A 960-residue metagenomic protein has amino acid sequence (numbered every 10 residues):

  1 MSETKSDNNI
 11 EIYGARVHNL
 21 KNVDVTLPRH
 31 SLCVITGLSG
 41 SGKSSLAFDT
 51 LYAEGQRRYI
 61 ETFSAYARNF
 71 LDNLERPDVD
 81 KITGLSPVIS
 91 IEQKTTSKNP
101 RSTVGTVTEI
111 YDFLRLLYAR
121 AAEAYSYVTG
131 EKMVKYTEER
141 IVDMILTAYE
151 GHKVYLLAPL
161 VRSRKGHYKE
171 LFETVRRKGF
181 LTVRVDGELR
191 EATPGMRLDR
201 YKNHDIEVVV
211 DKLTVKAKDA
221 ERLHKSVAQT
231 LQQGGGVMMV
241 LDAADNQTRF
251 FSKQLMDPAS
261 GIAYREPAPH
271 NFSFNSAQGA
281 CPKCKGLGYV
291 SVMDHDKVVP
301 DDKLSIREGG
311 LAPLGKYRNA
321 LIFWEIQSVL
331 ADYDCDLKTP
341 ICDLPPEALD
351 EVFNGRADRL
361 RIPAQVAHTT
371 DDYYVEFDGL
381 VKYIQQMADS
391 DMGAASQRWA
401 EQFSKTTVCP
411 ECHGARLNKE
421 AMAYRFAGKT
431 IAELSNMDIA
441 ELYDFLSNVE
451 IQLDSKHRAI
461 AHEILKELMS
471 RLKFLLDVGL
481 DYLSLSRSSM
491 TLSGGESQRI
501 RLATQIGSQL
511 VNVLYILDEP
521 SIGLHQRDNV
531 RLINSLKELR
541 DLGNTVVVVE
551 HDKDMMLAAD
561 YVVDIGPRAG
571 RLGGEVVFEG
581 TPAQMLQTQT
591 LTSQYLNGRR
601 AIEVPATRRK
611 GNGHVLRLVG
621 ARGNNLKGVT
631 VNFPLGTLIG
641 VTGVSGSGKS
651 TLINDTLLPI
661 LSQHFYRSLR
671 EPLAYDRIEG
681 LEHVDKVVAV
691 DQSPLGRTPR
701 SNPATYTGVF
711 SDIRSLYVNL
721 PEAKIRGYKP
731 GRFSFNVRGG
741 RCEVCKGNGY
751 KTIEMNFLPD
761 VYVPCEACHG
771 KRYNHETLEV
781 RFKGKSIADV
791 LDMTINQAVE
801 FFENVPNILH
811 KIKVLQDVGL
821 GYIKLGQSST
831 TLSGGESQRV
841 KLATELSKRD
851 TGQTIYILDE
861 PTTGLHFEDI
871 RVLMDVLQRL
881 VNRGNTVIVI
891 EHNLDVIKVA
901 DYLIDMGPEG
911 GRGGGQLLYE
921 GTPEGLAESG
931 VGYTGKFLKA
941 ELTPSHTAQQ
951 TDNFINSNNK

Functional and structural regions predicted by a protein language model:
M1-K960: Conserved phosphate-binding elements of NTP-dependent enzyme cores
